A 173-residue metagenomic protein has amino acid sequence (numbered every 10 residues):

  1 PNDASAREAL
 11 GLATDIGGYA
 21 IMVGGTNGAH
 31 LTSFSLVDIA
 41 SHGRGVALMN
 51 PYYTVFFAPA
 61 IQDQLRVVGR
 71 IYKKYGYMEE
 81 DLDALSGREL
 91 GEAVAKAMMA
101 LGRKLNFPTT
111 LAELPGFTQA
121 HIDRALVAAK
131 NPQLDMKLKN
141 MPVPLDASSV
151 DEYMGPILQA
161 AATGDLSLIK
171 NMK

Functional and structural regions predicted by a protein language model:
P1-A97: Active-site segments that bind and position negatively charged phosphate/pyrophosphate groups
G76-K173: C-terminal charged capping/lid subdomain of soluble metabolic enzymes
